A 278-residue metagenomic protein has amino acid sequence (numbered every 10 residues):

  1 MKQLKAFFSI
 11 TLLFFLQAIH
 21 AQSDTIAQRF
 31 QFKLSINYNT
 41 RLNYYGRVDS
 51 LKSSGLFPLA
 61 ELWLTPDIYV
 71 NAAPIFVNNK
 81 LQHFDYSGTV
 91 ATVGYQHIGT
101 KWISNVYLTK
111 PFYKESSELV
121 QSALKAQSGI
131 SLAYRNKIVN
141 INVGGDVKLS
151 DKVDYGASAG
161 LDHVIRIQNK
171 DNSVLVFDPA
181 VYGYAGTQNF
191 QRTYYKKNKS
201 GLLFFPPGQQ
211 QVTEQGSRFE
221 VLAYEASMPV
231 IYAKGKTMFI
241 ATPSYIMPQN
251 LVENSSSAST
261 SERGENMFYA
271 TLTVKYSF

Functional and structural regions predicted by a protein language model:
M1-A27, F268, V274-F278: Bacterial Sec-dependent N-terminal signal peptides
S23-F30, I98-N105, I138, R166-F177 (+1 more regions): Short loop/turn motifs that connect adjacent beta-strands in outer-membrane beta-barrel proteins
S23-V77: Short glycine/proline- and aromatic-enriched beta-strand/turn motifs that initiate or cap beta-hairpins
L34-T40, L62, V70-P74, V106-K110 (+3 more regions): Transmembrane beta-barrel strands of outer-membrane/channel proteins
I36-Y38, P58-L64, A91-H97, I130-N136 (+6 more regions): Residues on the lipid-exposed face of transmembrane beta-strands in outer-membrane beta-barrel proteins
N37-T40, Y69-P74, Y107-P111, R135-N142 (+2 more regions): Flexible, solvent-exposed coil segments and beta strand-coil junctions, predominantly the extracellular/periplasmic
Y45-S54, F76-S87, F112-L124, V147-G156 (+2 more regions): Solvent-exposed loop/turn segments connecting transmembrane beta-strands in outer-membrane beta-barrel proteins
K148-E265, Y269, Y276-F278: Outer-membrane beta-barrel transmembrane domain signature
